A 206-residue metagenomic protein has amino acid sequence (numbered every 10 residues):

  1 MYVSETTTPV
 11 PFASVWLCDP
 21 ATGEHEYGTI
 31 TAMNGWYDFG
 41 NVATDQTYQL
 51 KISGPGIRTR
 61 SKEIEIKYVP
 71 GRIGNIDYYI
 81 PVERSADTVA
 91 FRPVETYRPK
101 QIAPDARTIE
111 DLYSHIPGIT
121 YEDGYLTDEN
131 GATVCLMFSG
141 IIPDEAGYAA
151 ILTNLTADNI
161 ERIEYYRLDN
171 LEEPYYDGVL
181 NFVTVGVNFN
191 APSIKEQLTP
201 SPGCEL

Functional and structural regions predicted by a protein language model:
S4-A21: Short, ordered, surface-exposed loop/turn motifs in non-cytosolic proteins
A21-E24, Q46-E65: A short, solvent-exposed loop/turn motif at the edges and junctions of modular extracellular/periplasmic domains
A21-W36: Short, acidic Ser/Thr/Gly-rich low-complexity loop/linker segments typical of extracellular and cell-surface proteins
Y27, R84-P104, Y125-M137, P143 (+1 more regions): N-terminal periplasmic "start-of-domain" segments of outer-membrane beta-barrel proteins
D38-T47: Short Pro-Gly-centered beta-turn/loop motif in secreted/extracellular proteins
D77-E83, I109-L112, T127, A150-I151 (+2 more regions): N-terminal periplasmic accessory domains that precede and gate Gram-negative outer-membrane beta-barrel machines
E110-D144, L168, E172-T184: Extracytoplasmic beta-strand/coil segments of soluble accessory domains associated with Gram-negative outer-membrane
I141-D169: Short acidic/polar hinge/loop motifs at secondary-structure boundaries that mediate gating or recognition
